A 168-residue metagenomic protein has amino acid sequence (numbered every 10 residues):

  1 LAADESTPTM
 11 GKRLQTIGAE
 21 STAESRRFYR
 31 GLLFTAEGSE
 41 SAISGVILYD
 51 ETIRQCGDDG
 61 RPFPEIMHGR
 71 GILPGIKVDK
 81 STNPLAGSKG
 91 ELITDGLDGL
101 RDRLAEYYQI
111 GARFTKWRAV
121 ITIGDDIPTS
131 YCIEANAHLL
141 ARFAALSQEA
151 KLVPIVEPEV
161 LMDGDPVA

Functional and structural regions predicted by a protein language model:
L1-I110, I123: Alpha/beta catalytic barrel-like cores
T22, W117, V156: Conserved, mostly hydrophobic/aromatic
V46, T115, P154-I155: Hydrophobic residues within beta-strands of alpha/beta enzymes
T94-L97, S130, E134: Ordered, soluble secondary-structure elements with a strong preference for glycine-centered loop motifs and nearby
L100-F114, N136-L152: Structured alpha-helical segments in the cores of large, soluble enzyme domains
R118-V120, I127: Intrinsically disordered, low-complexity linker/loop segments enriched in Gly/Pro and charged/polar residues
I127-C132, D165-A168: Short glycine/threonine-rich loop-to-helix capping motif typified by GTGT followed within a few residues by an Asp-Pro
E157-D163: Short, charge-patterned binding micro-sites
